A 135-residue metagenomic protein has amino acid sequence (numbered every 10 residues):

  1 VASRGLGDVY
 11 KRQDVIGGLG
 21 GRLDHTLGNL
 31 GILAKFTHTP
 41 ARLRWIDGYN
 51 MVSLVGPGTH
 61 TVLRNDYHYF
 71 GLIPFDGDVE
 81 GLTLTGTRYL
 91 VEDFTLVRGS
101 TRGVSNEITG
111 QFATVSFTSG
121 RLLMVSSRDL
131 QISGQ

Functional and structural regions predicted by a protein language model:
V1-Y10: Single conserved hydrophobic/aromatic residue that forms the stacking wall/gate of nucleotide- or nucleobase-binding
K11-R22: N-terminal glycine-rich phosphate/adenylate-binding segment common to multiple enzyme folds
I16-G18, I46-D47, I73: Short beta-strand segments
R22-L23, V52-L54: Short, solvent-exposed loop/turn segments at secondary-structure junctions
L23-A34: Short Gly/Thr/Asp-enriched flexible loops that form oxyanion-binding sites at enzyme active sites
K35-V52: Short, acidic/small-residue loops that bind anionic groups at enzyme active sites
V55-Q135: Long, charged alpha-helical interface segments
